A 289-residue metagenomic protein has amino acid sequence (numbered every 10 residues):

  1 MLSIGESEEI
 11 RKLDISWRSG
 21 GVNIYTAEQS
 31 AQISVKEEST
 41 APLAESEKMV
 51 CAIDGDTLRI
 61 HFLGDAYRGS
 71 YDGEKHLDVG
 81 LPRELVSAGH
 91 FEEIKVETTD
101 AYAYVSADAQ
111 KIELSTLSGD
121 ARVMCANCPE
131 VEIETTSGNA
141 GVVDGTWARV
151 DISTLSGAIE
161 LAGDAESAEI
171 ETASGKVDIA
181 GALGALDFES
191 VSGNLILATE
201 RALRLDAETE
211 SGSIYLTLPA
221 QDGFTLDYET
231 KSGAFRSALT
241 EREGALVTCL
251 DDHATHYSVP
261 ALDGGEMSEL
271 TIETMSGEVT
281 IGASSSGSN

Functional and structural regions predicted by a protein language model:
M1-N289: Intrinsically disordered, low-complexity terminal regions
